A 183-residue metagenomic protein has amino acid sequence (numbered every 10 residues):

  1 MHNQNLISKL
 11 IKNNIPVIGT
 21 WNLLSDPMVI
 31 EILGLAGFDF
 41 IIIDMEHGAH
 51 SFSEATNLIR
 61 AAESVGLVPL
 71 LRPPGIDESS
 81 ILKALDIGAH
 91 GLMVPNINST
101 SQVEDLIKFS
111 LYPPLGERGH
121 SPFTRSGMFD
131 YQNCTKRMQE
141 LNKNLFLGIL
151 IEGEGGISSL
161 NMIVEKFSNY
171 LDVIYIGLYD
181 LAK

Functional and structural regions predicted by a protein language model:
M1-W21, D130-N144: N-terminal amphipathic alpha-helix/helix-capping segment at the start of soluble metabolic enzymes
Q4, S8, I30, A55-I59 (+3 more regions): Generic structural signal for well-ordered alpha-helices, preferentially at hydrophobic/aromatic core positions
P16-W21, I41-I43, P69-P73, L92-V94 (+2 more regions): Hydrophobic faces of well-ordered beta-strands that scaffold small-molecule active sites in alpha/beta enzyme cores
N22-A36, G75-K83, E154-F167: Short, acidic/polar
V29-N57, I176-K183: Glycine-rich, proline-tolerant flexible connector loops at the mouths of alpha/beta enzymes
F52-D86, S110-G116, M138-N144: Alpha-helix-loop-beta-strand connector modules within alpha/beta enzyme cores
S79, G91-V173, L178-D180: Conserved anion-binding
